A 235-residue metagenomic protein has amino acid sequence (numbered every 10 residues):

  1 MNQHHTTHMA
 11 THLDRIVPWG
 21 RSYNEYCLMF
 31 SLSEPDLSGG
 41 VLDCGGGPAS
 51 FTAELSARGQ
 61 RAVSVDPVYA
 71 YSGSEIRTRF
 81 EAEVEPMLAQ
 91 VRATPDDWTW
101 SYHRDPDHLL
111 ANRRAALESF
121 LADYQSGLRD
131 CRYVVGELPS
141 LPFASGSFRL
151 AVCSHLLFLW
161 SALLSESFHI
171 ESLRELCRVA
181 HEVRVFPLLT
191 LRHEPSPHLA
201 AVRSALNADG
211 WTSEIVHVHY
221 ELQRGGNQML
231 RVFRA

Functional and structural regions predicted by a protein language model:
M1-G39, S50-R58, A70-P86: Class I SAM-dependent methyltransferase Rossmann-like catalytic core, especially the SAM/SAH-binding loop
L42-G45, D66: Conserved S-adenosyl-L-methionine
A57, R61-C131: Class I S-adenosyl-L-methionine-dependent methyltransferase module
G136-V152: A short acidic, Gly/Pro-enriched loop at the edge of an enzyme's catalytic core that lines a small-molecule cofactor
S154-L157, F186: Residues lining the SAM
W160-E175: A short, conserved alpha-helix within the catalytic core of class I
S172-L189: Conserved beta-strand signature within the Rossmann-like core of class I S-adenosyl-L-methionine
L191-A235: Class I S-adenosyl-L-methionine
